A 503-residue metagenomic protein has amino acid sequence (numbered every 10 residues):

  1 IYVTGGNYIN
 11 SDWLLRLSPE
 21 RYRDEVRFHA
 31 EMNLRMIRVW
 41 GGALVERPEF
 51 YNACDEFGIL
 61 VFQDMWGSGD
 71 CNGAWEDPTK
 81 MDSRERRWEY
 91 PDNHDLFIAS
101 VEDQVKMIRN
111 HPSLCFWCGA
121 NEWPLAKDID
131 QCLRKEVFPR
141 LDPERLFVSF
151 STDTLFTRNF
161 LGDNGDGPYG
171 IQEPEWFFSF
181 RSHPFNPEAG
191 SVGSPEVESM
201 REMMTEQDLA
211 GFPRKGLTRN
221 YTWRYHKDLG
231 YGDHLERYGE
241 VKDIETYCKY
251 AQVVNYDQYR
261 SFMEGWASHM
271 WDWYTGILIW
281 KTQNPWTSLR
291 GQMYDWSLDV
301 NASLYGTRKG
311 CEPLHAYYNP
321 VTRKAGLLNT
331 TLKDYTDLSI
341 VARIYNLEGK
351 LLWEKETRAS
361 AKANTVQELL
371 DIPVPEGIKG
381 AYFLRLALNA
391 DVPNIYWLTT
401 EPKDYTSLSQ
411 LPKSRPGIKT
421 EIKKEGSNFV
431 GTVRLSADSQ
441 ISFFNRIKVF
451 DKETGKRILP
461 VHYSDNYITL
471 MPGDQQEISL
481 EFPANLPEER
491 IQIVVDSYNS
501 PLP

Functional and structural regions predicted by a protein language model:
I1-D70, Y90-F116, Y221-K249, V253-Y256: Active-site-adjacent substrate/metal-binding segments within catalytic domains of carbohydrate-active enzymes
R38, I98-R214: Active-site region of glycoside hydrolase catalytic domains
W117, E173-R343, L352: Substrate-binding clefts and catalytic carboxylate motifs of secreted carbohydrate-active enzymes
V300-G306, G310-Y318, V392-S427: Long, low-complexity ectodomains and other extracytoplasmic segments of secretory-pathway proteins
R323-S360, V366-L370, G380-N389, Q440-E453: Beta-strand-rich binding/interaction modules
L347-K379, I458-A484: Intrinsically disordered, low-complexity Pro/Gly/Ser/Thr-rich segments with frequent PxxP/GP/PP motifs and embedded
P373-L411, E481-P503: Terminal connector regions
G417-I468, S479: C-terminal accessory/binding modules appended to enzymatic or scaffolding proteins
